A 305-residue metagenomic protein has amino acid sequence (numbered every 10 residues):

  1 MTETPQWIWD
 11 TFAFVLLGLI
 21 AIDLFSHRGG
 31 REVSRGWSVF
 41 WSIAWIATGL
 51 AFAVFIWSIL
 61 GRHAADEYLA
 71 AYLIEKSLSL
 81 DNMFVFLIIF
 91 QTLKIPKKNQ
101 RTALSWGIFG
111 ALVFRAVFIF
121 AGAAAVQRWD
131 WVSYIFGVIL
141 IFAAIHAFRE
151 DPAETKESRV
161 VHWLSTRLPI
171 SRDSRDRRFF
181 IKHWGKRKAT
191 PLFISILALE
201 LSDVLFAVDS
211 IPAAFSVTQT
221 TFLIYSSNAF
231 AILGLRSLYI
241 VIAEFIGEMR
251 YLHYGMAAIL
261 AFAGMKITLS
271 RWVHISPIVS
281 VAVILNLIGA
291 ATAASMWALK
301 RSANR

Functional and structural regions predicted by a protein language model:
M1-R305: Multi-pass alpha-helical transmembrane bundle typical of ion/small-solute transporters and intramembrane aspartyl
